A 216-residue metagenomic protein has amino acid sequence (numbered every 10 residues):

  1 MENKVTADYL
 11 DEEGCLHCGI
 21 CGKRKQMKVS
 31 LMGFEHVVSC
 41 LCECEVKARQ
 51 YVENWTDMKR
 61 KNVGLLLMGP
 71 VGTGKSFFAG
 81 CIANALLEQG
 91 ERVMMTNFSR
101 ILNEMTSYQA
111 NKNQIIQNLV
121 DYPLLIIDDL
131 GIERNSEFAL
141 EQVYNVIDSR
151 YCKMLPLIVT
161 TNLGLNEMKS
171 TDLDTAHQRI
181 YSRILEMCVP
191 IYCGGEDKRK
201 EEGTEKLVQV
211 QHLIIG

Functional and structural regions predicted by a protein language model:
L10-V46: Interdomain "pre-motor" coupling segment immediately N-terminal to P-loop NTPase/helicase cores
K47-L65: Pre-Walker A (pre-P-loop) alpha-helix and adjacent loop at the N terminus of AAA/AAA+ ATPase modules, a conserved
K61-A79: Walker A/P-loop nucleotide-binding motif
S76-G90: P-loop NTPase Walker A phosphate-binding motif
L87-Y122, R134-E141: Short glycine-rich substrate-engagement loop in P-loop NTPases that contacts/grips substrate
E91-R92, D121-L124, K153-V159: Loop/turn-to-beta-strand initiation segments
I101-M105, I132-G216: Replace "adjacent to P-loop NTPase cores in ATP/GTP-dependent enzymes" with "adjacent to NTP-binding cores
